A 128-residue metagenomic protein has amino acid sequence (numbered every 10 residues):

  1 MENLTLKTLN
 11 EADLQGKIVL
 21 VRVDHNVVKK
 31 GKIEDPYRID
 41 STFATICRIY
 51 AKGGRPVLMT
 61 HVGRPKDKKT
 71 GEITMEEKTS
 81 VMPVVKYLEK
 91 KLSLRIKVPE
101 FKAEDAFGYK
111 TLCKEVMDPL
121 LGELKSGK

Functional and structural regions predicted by a protein language model:
M1-K128: Active-site loop-to-helix "anion-binding N-cap" substructures in soluble metabolic enzymes
